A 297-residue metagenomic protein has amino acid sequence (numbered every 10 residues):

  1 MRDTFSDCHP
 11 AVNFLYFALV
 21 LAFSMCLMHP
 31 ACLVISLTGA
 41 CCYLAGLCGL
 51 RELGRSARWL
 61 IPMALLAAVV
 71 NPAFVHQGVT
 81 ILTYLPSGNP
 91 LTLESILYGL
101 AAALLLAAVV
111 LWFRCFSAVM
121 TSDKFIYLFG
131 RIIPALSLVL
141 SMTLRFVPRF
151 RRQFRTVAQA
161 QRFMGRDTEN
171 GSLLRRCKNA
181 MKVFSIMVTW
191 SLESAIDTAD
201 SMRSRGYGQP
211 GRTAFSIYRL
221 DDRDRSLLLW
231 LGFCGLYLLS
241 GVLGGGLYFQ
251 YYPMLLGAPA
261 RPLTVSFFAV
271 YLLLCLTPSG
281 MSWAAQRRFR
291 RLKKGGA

Functional and structural regions predicted by a protein language model:
R2-A45, T156-A297: Transmembrane alpha-helix interface motif
P10, F17, C42-L47, P90 (+2 more regions): Short linear motifs at secondary-structure transitions and domain/linker junctions
P30, G49-L50, I133-L136: Membrane-helix interface segments
V34, G49-A57: Interfacial helix-loop-helix linkers and transmembrane-helix boundary segments in multi-pass membrane proteins
G39-C48, M63-A67: Alpha-helical transmembrane segments and their membrane-interface exit regions
S56-L174, R290-A297: Juxtamembrane/interface alpha-helical elements of multi-pass membrane proteins
